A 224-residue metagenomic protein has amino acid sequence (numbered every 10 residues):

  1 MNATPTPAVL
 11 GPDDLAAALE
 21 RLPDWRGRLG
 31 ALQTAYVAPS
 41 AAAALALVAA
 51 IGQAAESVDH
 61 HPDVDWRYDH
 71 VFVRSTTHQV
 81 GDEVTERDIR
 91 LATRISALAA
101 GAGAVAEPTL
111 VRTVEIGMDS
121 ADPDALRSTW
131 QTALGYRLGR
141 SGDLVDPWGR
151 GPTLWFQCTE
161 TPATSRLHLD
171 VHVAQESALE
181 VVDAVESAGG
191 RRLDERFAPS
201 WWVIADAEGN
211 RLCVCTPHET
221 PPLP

Functional and structural regions predicted by a protein language model:
P7-Y68, F72: Ordered, small/hydrophobic-rich secondary-structure cores
A8, A100, A104-A125, L167-H168 (+1 more regions): N-terminal beta-strand motif that seeds the catalytic metal site of vicinal oxygen chelate
S40, L45-I51, D124-Y136, V181-E186: Amphipathic alpha-helical segments
G52-H61, I95-A102, L134-R137, S187-L193: A common structural junction motif
T76-E86, V105-P108, S141-Q157, G190-P224: Vicinal oxygen chelate
R87-E107: Short, structured interface segments
T113-A121, P162-V182, W201-A205: Vicinal oxygen chelate
D119-T153: Core segments of cupin and vicinal oxygen chelate
